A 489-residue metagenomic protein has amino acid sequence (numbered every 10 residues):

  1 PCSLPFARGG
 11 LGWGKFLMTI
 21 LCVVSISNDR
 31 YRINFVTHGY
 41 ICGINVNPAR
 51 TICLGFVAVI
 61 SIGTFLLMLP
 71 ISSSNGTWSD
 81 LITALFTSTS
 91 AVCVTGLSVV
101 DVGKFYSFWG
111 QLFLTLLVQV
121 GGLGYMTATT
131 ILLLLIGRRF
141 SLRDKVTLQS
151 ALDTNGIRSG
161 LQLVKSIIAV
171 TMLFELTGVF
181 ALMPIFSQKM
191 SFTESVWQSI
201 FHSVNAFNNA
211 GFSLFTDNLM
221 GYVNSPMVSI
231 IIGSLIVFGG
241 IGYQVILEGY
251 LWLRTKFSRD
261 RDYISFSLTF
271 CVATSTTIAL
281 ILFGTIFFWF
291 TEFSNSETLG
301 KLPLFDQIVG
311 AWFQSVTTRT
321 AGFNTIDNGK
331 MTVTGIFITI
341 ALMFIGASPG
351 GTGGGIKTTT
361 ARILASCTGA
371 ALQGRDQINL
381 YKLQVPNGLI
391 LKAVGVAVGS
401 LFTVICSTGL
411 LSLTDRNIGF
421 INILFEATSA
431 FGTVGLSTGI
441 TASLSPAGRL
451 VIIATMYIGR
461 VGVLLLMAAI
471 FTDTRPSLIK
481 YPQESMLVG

Functional and structural regions predicted by a protein language model:
P1, R8-G12, M18-G489: Membrane-proximal intracellular helices of multi-pass ion channels
